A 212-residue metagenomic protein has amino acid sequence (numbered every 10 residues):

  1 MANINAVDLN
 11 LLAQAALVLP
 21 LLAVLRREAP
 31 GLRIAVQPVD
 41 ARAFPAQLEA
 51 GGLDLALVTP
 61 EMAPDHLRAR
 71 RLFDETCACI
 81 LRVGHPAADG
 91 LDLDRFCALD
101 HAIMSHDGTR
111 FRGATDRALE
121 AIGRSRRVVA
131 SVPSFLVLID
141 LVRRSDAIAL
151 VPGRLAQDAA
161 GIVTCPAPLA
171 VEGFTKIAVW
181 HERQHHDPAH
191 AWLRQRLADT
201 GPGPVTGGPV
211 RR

Functional and structural regions predicted by a protein language model:
M1-N5, R95-A98: Immediate post-signal peptide segment of exported/extracytoplasmic ligand-binding proteins
A2-P64, V132: Central regulatory/effector-binding core of bacterial HTH transcription factors
I4-D8, A56, I80, A102 (+2 more regions): Short, well-ordered beta-strand segments
L11, P38, S105, P168 (+1 more regions): Short loop or secondary-structure boundary microenvironments that flank and position key functional residues
A16, T59, A87-L91, R95 (+3 more regions): Secondary-structure junction motif
L17-P20, A87-A88, L93-D94, T164-G207: A late-sequence structural motif
D40-L53, V58-T59, D107-C165: Hydrophobic hinge/microswitch elements
P64-R71, E75, L136-H185: Beta-alpha-beta core module
